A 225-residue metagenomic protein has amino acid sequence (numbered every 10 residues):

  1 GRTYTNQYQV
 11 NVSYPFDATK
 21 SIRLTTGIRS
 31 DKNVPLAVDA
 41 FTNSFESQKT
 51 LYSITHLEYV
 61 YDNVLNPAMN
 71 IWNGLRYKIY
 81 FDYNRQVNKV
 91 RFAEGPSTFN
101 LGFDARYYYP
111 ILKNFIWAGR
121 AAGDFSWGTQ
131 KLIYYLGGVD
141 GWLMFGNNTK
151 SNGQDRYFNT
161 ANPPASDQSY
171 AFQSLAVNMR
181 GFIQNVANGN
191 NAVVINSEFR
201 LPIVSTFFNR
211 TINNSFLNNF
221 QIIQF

Functional and structural regions predicted by a protein language model:
G1, N11, N43-Q224: C-terminal outer-membrane beta-barrel translocator/porin domains of Gram-negative envelope proteins and their
R2-V38: Transmembrane beta-barrel wall of Gram-negative outer-membrane proteins
